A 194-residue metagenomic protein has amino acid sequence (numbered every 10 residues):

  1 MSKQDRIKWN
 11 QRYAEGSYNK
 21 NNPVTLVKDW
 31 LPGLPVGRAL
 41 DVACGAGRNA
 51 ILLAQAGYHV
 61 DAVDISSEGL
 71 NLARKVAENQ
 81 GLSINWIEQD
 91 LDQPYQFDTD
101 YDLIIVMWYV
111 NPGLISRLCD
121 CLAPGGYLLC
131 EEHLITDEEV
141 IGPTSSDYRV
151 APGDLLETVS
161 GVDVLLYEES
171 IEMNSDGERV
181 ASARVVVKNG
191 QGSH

Functional and structural regions predicted by a protein language model:
M1-L34: Conserved class I S-adenosyl-L-methionine
V36-G45: Conserved class I S-adenosyl-L-methionine
H59-D64: Conserved SAM-binding motif I beta-strand of class I
S66-E68: Conserved SAM/SAH-binding beta-strand->alpha-helix loop
Q80-L91: Conserved SAM-binding strand-loop segment of SAM-dependent methyltransferases
Q96-L103: A short acidic, Gly/Pro-enriched loop at the edge of an enzyme's catalytic core that lines a small-molecule cofactor
V110-L122: A short, conserved alpha-helix within the catalytic core of class I
G126-D137: Conserved beta-strand signature within the Rossmann-like core of class I S-adenosyl-L-methionine
